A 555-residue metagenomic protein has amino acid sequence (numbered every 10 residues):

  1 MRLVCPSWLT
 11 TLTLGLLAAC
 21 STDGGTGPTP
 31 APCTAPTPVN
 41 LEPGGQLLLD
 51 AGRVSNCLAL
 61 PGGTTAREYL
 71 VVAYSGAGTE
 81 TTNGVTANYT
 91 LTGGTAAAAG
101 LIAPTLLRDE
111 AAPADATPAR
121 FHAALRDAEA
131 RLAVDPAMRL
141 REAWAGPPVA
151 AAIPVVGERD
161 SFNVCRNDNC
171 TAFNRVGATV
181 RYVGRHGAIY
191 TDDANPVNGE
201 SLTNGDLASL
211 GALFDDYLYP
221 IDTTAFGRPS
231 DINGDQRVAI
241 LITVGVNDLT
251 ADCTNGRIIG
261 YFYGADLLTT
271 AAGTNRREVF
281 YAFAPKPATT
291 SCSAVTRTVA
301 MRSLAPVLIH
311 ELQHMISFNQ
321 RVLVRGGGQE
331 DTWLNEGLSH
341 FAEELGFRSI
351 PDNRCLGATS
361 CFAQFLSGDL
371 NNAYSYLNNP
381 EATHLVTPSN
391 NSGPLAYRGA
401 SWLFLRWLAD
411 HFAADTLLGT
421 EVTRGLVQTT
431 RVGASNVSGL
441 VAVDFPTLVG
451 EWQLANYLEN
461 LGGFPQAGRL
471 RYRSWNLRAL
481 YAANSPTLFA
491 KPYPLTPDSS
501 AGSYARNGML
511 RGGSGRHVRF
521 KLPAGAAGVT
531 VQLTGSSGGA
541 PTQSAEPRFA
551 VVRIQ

Functional and structural regions predicted by a protein language model:
M1-L12: Bacterial N-terminal signal peptides that target proteins for export
L16-A19: C-terminal motif of bacterial Sec signal peptides marking the signal peptidase cleavage site
S21-D23: Bacterial signal peptide processing site
G27-A239, V551-Q555: N-terminal module-boundary/linker segments of secreted carbohydrate-active enzymes
T29-G63, T430-Q555: Beta/coil-rich, acidic/histidine-enriched accessory regions frequently appended to metallopeptidases
R185-D331, L338, A342, R348-D352: Juxtacatalytic substrate-recognition/specificity segment
E311-L312, I316-F318, Y397-L418: Alpha-helical scaffold elements that line and support the substrate/ligand-binding pocket of soluble hydrolases
G326-S401, H411, V427-N456: Acidic/His/Gly-enriched intrinsically disordered linker/tail segments that often contain short helix/coil "MoRF-like"
